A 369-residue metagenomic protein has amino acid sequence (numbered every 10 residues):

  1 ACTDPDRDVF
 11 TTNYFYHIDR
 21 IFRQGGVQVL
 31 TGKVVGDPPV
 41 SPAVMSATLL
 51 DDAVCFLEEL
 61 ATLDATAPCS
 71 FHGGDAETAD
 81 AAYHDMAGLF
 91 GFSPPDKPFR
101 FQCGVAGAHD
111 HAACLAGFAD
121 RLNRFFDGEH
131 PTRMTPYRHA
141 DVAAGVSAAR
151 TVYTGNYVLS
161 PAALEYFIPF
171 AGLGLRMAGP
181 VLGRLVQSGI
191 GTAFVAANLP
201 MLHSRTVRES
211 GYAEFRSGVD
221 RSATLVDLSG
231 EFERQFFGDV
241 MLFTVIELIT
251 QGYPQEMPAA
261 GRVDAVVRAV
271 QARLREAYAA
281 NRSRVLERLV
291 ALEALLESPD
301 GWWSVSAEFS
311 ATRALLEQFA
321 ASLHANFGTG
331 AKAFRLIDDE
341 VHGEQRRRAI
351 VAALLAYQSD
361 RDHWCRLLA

Functional and structural regions predicted by a protein language model:
A1-F10: Short beta-strand-to-loop acidic/aromatic patch adjacent to the donor-nucleotide binding site
V9-L60: Conserved donor-nucleotide/metal-binding helix-loop-beta segment in metal-dependent transferases, i.e., the alpha-helix
L30-D52, A82-F99, G104-L115: Short beta-strand-to-loop element that shapes/binds the nucleotide-sugar donor at the catalytic cleft/hinge
A67, T78, A148-I168: Conserved nucleotide-sugar donor-binding and metal-coordinating catalytic region shared by glycosyltransferases
F90-A149: Flexible acidic/His/Gly-enriched loops in nucleotide-sugar-dependent glycosyltransferase catalytic domains
L164-Y166, T192-T224: Active-site donor/metal-binding and catalytic loop motifs of nucleotide-sugar-dependent glycosylation enzymes
G174-G191: A short, conserved alpha-helix in the catalytic core of glycosyltransferases
G211-A369: Long, compositionally biased intrinsically disordered regions
